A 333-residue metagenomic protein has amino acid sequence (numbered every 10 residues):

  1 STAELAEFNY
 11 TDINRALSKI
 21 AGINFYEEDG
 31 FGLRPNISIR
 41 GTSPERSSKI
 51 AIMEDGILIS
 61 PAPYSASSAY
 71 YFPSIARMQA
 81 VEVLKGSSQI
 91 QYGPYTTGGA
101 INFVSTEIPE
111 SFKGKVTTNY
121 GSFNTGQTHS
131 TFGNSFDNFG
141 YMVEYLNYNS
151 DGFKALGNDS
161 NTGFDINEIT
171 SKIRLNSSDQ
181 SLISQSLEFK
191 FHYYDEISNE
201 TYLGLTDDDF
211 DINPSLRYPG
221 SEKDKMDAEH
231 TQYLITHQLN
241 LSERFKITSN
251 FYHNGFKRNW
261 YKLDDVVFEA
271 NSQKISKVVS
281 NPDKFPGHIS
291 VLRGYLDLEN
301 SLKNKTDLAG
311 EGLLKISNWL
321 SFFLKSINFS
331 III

Functional and structural regions predicted by a protein language model:
S1-Y10, I39-G41, L175: Short, polar/charged loop or turn motifs at beta-strand boundaries
N14-P61, Q79: Extracytoplasmic beta-strand/coil segments of soluble accessory domains associated with Gram-negative outer-membrane
L17, V81-E82, I101, V143: Non-catalytic regulatory/gating segments with a bias toward low-complexity or hydrophobic composition
I57-K85, S171: Short acidic/polar hinge/loop motifs at secondary-structure boundaries that mediate gating or recognition
S88-I90, A100, V104-N134, Y145: Short strand-turn segments of transmembrane beta-barrel domains in outer membranes, especially the first one or two
Y120-N149, G157-N199, A228-E229, I235-S242: Transmembrane beta-barrel wall of Gram-negative outer-membrane proteins
L156, L182-Q232, F256-D264: Flexible loop and strand-edge segments within Gram-negative outer membrane beta-barrel domains
Q180-F189, D227-I333: Face-selective signature of the C-terminal outer-membrane beta-barrel domain
